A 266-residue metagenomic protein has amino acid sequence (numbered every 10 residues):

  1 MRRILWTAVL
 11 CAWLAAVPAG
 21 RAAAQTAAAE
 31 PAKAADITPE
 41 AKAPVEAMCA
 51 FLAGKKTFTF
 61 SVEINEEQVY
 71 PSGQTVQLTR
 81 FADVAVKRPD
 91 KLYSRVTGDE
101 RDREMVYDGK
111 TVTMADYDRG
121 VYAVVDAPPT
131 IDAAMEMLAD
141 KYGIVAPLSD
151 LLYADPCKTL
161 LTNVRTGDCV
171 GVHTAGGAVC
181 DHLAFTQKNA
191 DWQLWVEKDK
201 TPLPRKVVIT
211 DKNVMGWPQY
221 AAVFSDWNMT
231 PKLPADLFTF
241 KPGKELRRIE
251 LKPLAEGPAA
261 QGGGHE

Functional and structural regions predicted by a protein language model:
M1-I4: Positively charged n-region of N-terminal signal peptides that target proteins for export
T7-V17: Bacterial N-terminal signal peptides
V17-A29: Signal peptide processing junction and immediate N-terminal pro/mature segment of secreted/exported proteins
Q25, A85-P147, N213-Y220: An acidic-aromatic
T26-E46, A53, A115-C180, F185 (+2 more regions): Flexible, processing/modification-adjacent segments and terminal tails in exported/periplasmic/extracellular proteins
E30, D36-V121: N-terminal mature ectodomain segment of secretory-pathway/periplasmic proteins
P39, E63, T113-M114, A123 (+1 more regions): Gly/Pro-enriched, hydrophobic low-complexity segments that function as extracytoplasmic propeptides/linkers
